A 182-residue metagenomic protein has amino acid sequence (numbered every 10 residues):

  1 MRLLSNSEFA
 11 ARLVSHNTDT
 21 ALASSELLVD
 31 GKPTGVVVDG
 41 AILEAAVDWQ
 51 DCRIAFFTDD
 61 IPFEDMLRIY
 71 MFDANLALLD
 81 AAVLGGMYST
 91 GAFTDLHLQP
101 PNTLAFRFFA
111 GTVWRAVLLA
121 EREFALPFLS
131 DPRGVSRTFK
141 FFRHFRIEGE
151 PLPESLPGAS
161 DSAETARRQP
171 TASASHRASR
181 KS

Functional and structural regions predicted by a protein language model:
M1-T20, D51-F63, Y70, D95-F109 (+2 more regions): Short beta-strand elements that form the blades of beta-propeller/WD-repeat-like and other beta-sheet-rich scaffold
M1-V47, G149-P170, S182: Terminal domain-start segments
R2-E8, V37-Q50, M87-H97, R133-P151: Repeated scaffold domains used in trafficking and secretory/extracellular systems, primarily beta-propellers
D19-V37, I69-G86, V113-R137: Surface-exposed loop/turn elements that mediate protein-protein interactions on large endomembrane-trafficking
V37, A41-M87: A contiguous binding-surface segment within folded domains or other stable secondary-structure elements
N75-A105: An exposed acidic His-Trp-rich patch
F109-A174: Mixed-charge, glycine-accented linear interaction segment located at domain edges/termini
